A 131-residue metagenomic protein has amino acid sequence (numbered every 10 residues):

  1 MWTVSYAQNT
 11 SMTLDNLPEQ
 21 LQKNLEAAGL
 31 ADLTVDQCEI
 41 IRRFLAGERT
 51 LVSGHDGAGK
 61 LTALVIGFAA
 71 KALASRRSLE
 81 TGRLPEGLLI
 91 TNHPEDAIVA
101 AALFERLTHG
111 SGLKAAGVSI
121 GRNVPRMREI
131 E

Functional and structural regions predicted by a protein language model:
W2, Y6-S53: Conserved pre-motif I regulatory segment
E19, K23, C38, R42 (+4 more regions): Solvent-exposed alpha-helical segments within well-ordered globular domains of core cellular machineries
A28-A31, G47, K71-S75, L107-K114: Conserved, well-folded catalytic cores of nucleic-acid-processing and energy-transducing macromolecular machines
T34, T62, A97-I98: Loop/helix-junction capping segments adjacent to catalytic residues or to phosphate/diphosphate-binding pockets
T34, V52-S53, R76-T81, A116-V118: Active-site phosphate-binding and catalytic loops of NTP-dependent enzymes
I41-G47, K60-T81: Walker A/P-loop NTP-binding motif
V52-F68, E86-G87: Glycine-rich P-loop/Walker A and Walker A-like loops and their local beta1-loop-alpha1 context in P-loop NTPases
G82-E131: Conserved nucleic-acid-binding Ia/Ib motif block in the N-terminal RecA-like helicase ATPase lobe
